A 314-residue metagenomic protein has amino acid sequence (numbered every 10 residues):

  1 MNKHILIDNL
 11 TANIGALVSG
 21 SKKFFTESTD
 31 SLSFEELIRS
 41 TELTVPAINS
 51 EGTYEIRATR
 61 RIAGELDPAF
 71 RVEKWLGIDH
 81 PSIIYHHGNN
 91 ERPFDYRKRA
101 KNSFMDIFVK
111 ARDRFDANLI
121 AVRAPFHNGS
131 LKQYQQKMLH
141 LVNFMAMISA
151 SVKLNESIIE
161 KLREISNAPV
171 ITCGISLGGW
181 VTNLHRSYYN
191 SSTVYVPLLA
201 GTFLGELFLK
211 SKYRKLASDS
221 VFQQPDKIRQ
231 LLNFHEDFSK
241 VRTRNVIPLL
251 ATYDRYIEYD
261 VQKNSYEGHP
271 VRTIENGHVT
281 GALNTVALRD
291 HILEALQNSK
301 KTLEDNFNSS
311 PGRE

Functional and structural regions predicted by a protein language model:
M1-E55, R313-E314: N-terminal targeting or regulatory segments adjacent to alpha/beta-hydrolase or S9 domains
L37-D79: Long amphipathic N-terminal alpha/beta scaffold segment
G64-G129: Short, surface-exposed "cap/lid" segments of acyl-processing enzymes
V122-F126, L131-K132, A200, N276: Active-site loop/turn elements of alpha/beta-hydrolase fold enzymes, especially the short glycine-/histidine-rich
K132-I165: Alpha/beta-hydrolase active-site loop
I159-Y213: Primarily recognizes the serine-hydrolase "nucleophile elbow" in alpha/beta-hydrolase and SGNH/GDSL folds
E206-G268, R272: The feature captures the conserved acid-bearing segment of alpha/beta-hydrolase catalytic domains
E267-E314: C-terminal catalytic histidine-bearing segment of alpha/beta-hydrolase fold enzymes
